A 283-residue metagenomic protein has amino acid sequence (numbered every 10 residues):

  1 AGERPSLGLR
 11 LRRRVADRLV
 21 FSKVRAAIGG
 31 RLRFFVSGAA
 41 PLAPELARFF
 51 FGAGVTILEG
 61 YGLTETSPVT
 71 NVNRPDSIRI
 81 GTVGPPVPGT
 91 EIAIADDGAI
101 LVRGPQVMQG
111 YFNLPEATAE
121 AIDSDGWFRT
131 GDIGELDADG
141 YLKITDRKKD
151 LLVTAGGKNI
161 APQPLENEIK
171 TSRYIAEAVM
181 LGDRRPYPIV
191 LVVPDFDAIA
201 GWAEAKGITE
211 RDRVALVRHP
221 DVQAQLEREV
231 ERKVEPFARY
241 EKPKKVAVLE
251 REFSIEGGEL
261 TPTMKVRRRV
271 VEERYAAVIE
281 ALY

Functional and structural regions predicted by a protein language model:
A1-I78, E91, I175-A176: Gly/Ser/Thr-rich phosphate-binding loop
A1-L32, F196-K233: Alpha-helical "lid/cap" subdomains adjacent to substrate-binding clefts that gate access and reposition the ligand
A39, G62, G84, D132 (+1 more regions): Active-site glycine-centered loops adjacent to acidic/histidine catalytic or metal-binding residues that shape
A39, I92, G140, I169 (+1 more regions): Residue-level signal for inorganic ion chemistry
P86-T154: Conserved ATP-binding/catalytic segment of the ANL
V107, Y141-K170, I199-P220, R239-E241 (+2 more regions): Adenylate-forming
I133, A138, S172-A198: C-terminal boundary motif of the adenylate-forming
E177, P186, E227-Y283: Conserved C-terminal "lid"/linker of ANL adenylate-forming enzymes
